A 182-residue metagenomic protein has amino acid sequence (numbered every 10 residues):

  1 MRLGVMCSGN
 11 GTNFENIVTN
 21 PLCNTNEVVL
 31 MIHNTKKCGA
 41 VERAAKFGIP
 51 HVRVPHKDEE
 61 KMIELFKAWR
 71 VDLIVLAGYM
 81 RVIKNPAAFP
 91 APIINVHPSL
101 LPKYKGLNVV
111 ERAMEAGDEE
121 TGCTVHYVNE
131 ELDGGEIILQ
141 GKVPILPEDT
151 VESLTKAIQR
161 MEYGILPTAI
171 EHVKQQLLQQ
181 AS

Functional and structural regions predicted by a protein language model:
M1-S182: One-carbon transfer enzymes
